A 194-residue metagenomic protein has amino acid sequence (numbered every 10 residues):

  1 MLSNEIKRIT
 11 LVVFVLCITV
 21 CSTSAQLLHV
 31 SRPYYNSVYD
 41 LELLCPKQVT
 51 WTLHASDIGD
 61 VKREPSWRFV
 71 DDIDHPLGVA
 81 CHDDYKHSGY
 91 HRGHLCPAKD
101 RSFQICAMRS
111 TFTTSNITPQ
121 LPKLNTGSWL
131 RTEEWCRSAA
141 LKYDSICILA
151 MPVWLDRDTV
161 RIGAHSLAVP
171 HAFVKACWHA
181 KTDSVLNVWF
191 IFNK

Functional and structural regions predicted by a protein language model:
M1-Q26: Bacterial Sec-dependent N-terminal signal peptides
V15, S24, E42, A55 (+3 more regions): Residue-level marker of positions within ordered structural domains that often coincide with functionally constrained
L27, P33-Y39, H165, V174-W178: Short, surface-exposed beta-strand/loop micro-motifs that present aromatic residues
H29-R92: Short, His- and charge-rich active-site/binding loops that engage polyanionic ligands
H75-K194: Domain-level detector of nuclease and nuclease-like folds in predominantly extracellular/periplasmic contexts
